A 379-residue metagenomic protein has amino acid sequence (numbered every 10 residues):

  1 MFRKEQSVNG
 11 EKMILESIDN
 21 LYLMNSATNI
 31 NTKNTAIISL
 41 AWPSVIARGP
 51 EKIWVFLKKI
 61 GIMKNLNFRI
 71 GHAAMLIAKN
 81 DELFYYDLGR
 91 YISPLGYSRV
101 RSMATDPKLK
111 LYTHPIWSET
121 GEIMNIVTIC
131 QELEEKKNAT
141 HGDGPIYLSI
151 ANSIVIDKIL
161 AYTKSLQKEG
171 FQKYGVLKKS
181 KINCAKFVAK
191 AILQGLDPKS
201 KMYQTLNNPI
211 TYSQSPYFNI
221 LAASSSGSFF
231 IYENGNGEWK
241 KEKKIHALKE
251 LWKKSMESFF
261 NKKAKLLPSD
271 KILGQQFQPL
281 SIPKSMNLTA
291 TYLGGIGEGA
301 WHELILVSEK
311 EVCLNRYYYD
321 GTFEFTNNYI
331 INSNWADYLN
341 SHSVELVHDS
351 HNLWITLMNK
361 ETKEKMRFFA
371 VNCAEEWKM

Functional and structural regions predicted by a protein language model:
F2-Y22, Y147-A151, L160-M379: Activation targets extended, charge/polar-rich intrinsically disordered C-terminal tails
V8-L23, N29-E135, E303-W377: Glycine-rich catalytic cores of cysteine/serine-nucleophile enzymes that process amide/ester linkages in cell-envelope
S44-E51, I70, E82-A189, L193-G227: Acidic/His-rich structured neighborhood in mature extracellular/periplasmic domains
